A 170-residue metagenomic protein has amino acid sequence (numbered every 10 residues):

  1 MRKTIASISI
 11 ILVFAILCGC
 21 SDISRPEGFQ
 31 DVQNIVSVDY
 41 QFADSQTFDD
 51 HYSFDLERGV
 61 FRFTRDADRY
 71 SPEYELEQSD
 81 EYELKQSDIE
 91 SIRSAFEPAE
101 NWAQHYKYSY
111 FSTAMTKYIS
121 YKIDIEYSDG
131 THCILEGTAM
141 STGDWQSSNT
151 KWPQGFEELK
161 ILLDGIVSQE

Functional and structural regions predicted by a protein language model:
M1-T4: Positively charged n-region of N-terminal signal peptides that target proteins for export
A15-G19: C-terminal motif of bacterial Sec signal peptides marking the signal peptidase cleavage site
D22-A67, P72, S79, E83: N-terminal export/targeting and maturation segments
D22-R25, K85-S112: Charged, amphipathic alpha-helical segments
D22-S45, K107-E170: Short, well-ordered, aromatic-rich surface patches in folded extracellular/luminal domains
A67, D88, F96, Y127-D129 (+1 more regions): A mature extracytoplasmic/lumenal domain signature
S71-S79, D144-N149: A short, polar/proline- and glycine-enriched secondary-structure boundary/capping micro-motif
D80-L84, I134-G137: Generic detection of short hydrophobic beta-strand segments and adjacent strand-loop junctions
